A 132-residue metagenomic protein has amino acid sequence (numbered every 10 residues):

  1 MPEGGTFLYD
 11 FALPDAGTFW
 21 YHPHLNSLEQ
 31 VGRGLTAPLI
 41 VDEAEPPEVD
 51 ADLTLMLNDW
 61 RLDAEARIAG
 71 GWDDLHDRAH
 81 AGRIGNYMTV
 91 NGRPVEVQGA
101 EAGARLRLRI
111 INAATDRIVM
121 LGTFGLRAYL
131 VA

Functional and structural regions predicted by a protein language model:
M1-D50: Extracellular/periplasmic metallocenter environments
T6, A16-T18, R105, T115-D116 (+1 more regions): A generic structural motif
Y9, L53-M56, L130: Structural recognition of the beta-strand scaffold that forms the well-ordered cores of secreted hydrolase catalytic
S27-E29, E45, R61-D63, A114-D116 (+1 more regions): Short loop/turn segments at secondary-structure transitions that flank enzyme active sites
A51-R105, R109-T115: Acidic-aromatic/histidine active-site loop/patch
T123-A132: Solvent-exposed beta-strand/loop surfaces of large extracellular or lumenal domains
